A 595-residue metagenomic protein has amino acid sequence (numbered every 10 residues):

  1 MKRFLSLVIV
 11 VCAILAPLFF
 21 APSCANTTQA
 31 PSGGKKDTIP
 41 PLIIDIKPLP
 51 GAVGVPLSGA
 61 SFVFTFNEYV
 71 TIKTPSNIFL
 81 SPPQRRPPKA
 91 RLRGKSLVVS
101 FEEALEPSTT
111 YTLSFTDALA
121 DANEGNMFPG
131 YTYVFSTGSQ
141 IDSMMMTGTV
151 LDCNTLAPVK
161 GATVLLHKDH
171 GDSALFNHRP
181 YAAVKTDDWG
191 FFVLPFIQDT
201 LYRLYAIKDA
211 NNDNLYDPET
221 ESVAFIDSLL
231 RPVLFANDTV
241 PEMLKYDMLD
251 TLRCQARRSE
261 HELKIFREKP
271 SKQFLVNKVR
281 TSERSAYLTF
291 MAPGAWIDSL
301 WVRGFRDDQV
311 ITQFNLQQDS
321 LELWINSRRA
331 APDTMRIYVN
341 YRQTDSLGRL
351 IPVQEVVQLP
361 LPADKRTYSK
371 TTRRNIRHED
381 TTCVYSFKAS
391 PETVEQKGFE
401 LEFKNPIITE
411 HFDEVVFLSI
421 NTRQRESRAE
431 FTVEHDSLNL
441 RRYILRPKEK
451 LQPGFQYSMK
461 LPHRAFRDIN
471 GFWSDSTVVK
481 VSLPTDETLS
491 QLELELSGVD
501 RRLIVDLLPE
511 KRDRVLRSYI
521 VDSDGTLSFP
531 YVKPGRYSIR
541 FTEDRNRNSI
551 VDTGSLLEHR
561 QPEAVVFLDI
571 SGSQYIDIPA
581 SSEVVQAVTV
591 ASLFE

Functional and structural regions predicted by a protein language model:
M1-C24: Sec-dependent bacterial lipoprotein signal peptides
F4, C24-N212, E219-D227, P232 (+7 more regions): Acidic, low-complexity Ser/Thr/Gly/Pro-rich repeat segments typical of extracellular/periplasmic and surface-exposed
F20, F225-F235, Q561-I570: Short, composition-biased linear "edge" segments at structural boundaries
D213, D544, N548: Acidic carboxylate motifs that coordinate Ca2+ or other divalent cations, activating on Asp/Glu
Y216-P218, V551: Glycine-aliphatic tripeptides that mark coil-to-beta-strand junctions in extracellular and membrane proteins
Q574-E595: Gram-negative outer-membrane assembly/targeting C-terminal domains
